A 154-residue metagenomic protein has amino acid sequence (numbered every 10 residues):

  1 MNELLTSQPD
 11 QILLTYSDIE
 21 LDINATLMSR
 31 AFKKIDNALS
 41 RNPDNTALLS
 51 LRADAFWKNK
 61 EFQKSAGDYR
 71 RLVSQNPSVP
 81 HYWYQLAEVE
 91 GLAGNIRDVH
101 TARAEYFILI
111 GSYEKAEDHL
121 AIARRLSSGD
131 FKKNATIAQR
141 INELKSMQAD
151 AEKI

Functional and structural regions predicted by a protein language model:
I12-L14, L48, Y82, V99 (+2 more regions): TPR alpha-solenoid repeat register
S17-D18, L51, Q85, A102 (+3 more regions): Canonical tetratricopeptide repeat
E20-D22, F56, E90, F107 (+1 more regions): Residue at a conserved register position within TPR or TPR-like alpha-solenoid repeats
L109-I154: Terminal, low-structured helical/coil segments at or just beyond the last alpha-helical repeat
